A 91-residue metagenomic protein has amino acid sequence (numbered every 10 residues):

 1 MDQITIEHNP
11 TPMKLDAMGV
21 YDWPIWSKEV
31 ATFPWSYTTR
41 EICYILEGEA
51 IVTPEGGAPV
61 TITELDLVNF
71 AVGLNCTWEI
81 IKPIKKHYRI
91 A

Functional and structural regions predicted by a protein language model:
D2-Q3, H8, D22, K85-A91: Double-stranded beta-helix
N9-T11, G19-T38, N69-V72: Conserved short histidine dyad/triad with adjacent acidic residue
A17, F33-Y37, P54, V60-T61 (+1 more regions): Short histidine-centered beta-strand/loop micro-motifs that create catalytic or ligand/metal-coordination sites
W35, V52, K86-R89: Short hydrophobic/aromatic-rich beta-strand segments that constitute the beta-sheet cores of beta-sandwich/beta-barrel
Y37, Y44, E64, V72 (+1 more regions): Conserved strand-loop elements at the edges of beta-sheets that form or border functional pockets
T38-V52: Short, conserved beta-strand element in jelly-roll/cupin
G56-V72: Short acidic-glycine-tyrosine-enriched beta hairpin
V72-A91: Ligand-binding loop in jelly-roll beta-barrel domains
